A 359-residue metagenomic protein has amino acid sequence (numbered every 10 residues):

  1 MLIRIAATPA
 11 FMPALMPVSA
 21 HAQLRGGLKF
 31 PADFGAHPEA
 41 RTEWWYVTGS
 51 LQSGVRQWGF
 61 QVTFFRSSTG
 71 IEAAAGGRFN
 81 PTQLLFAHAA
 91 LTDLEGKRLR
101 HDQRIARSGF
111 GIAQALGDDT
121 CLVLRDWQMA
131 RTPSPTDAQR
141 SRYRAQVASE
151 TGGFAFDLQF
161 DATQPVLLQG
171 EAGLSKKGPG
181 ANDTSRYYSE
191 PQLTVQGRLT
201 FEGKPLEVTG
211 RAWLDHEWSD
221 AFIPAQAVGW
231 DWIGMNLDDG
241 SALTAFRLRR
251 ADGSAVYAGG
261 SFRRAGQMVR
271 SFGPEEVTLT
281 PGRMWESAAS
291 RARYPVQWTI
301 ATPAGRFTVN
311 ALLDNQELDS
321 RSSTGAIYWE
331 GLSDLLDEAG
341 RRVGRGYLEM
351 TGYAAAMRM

Functional and structural regions predicted by a protein language model:
M1-A20: N-terminal export signals
H21-M359: Structured soluble/peripheral alpha/beta segments that form catalytic or ligand/cofactor-binding pockets
